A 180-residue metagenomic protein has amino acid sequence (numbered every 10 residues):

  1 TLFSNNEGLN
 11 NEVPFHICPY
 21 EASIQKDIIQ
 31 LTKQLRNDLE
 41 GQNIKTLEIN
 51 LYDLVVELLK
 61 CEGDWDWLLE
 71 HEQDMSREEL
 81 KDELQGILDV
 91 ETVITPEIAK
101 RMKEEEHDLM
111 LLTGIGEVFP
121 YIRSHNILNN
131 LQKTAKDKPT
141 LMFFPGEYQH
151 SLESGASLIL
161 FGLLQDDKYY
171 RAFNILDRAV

Functional and structural regions predicted by a protein language model:
T1-L39, I44: Glycine-rich P-loop/Walker A and Walker A-like loops and their local beta1-loop-alpha1 context in P-loop NTPases
A22-D27, L54-V55, L84-E91, G116-P120 (+1 more regions): Short acidic, S/G/P-rich loop/turn micro-motifs used as interaction or catalytic elements
K26-K33, L58-C61, P120-N126, L152-S157: A short acidic (Asp/Glu
Q34-E48, N130-T140: Structural alpha-beta junctions
T46-T92: Long, charge-dense
V90-E104: Mid-core helix/loop region of P-loop NTP-binding domains shared across ATPases and GTPases
E105-Y121: Conserved P-loop NTPase "ATPase switch" module shared by AAA+ and STAND
R123-V180: Glycine-rich, aromatic-bearing surface loops/beta-hairpins
